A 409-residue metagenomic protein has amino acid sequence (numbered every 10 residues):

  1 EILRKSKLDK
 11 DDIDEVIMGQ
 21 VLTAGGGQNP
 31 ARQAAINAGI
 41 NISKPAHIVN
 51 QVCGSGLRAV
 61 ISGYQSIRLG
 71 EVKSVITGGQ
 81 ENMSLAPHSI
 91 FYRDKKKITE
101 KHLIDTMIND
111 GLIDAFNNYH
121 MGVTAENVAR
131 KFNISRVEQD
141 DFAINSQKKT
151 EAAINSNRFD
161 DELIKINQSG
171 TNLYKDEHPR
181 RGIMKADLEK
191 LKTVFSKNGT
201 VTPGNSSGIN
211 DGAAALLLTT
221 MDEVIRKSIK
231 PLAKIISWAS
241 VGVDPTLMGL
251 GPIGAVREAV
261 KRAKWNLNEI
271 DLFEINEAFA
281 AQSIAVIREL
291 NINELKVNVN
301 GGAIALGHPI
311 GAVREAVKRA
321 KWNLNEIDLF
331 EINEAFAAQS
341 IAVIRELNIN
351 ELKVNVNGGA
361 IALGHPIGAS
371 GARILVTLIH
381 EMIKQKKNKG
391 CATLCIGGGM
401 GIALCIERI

Functional and structural regions predicted by a protein language model:
E1-G54, R58-V75, Q80-K97, L163-K175 (+3 more regions): Conserved beta-ketoacyl condensing-enzyme motif
K5, E138-R226, I236-S237, E289-K296 (+1 more regions): N-terminal extracellular/periplasmic Venus flytrap/periplasmic-binding protein-like
Q20-K73, F116-H120, G182-G208, E289-G311 (+3 more regions): Conserved catalytic cysteine-centered active-site region of acyl-thioester-dependent Claisen-condensing enzymes
Q51-E81, A129-R158, A215-D222, I287 (+5 more regions): Active-site-proximal alpha-helical scaffold in enzymes
S74-N127: Flexible glycine-/small-residue-enriched beta->alpha junction loops that bind anionic phosphate/pyrophosphate groups
A186-L250, G254, K261, R314 (+5 more regions): Condensing-enzyme catalytic core mediating Claisen C-C bond formation in acyl metabolism
R257-E269, I284-V297, A303-L329, E346-K353: Thr-biased low-complexity repeat/linker tracts and other Thr-enriched repetitive architectures
